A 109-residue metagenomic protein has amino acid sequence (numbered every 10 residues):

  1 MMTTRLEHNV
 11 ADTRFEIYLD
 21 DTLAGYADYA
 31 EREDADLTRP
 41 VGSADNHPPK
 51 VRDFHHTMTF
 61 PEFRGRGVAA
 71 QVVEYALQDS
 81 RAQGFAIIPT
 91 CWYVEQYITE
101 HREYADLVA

Functional and structural regions predicted by a protein language model:
M1-H8: Conserved N-terminal entry element of GNAT/NAT acetyltransferase domains
N9-T13: A short, compositionally biased
R14-A24: Conserved beta-hairpin
Y26-P48: A conserved beta-strand-loop-helix scaffold within acyl/acetyltransferase catalytic domains
T57-R64: A short, internal acetyl-CoA/4′-phosphopantetheine-binding micro-motif in the GNAT/acyltransferase core
G65-A76: Conserved acetyl-CoA-binding loop-helix of GNAT-fold acetyltransferases
Q78-A109: C-terminal structural segments of small proteins and small subunits
